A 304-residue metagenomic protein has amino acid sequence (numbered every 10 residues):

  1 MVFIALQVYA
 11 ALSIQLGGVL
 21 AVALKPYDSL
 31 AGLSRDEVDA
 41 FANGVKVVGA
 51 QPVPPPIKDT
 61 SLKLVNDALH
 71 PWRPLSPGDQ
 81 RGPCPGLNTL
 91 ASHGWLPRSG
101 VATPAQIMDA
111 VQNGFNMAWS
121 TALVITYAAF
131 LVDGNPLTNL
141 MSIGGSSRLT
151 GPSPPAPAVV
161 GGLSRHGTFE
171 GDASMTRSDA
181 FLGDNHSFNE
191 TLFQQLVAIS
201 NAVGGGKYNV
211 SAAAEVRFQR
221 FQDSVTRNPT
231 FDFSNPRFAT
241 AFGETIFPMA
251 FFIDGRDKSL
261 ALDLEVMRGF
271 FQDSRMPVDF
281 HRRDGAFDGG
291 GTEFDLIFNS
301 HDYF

Functional and structural regions predicted by a protein language model:
M1-A10: Classical eukaryotic N-terminal signal peptides for Sec-dependent ER targeting/secretion, especially the positively
S13, G17-G86, L96-F304: Polar/charged low-complexity regulatory segments
